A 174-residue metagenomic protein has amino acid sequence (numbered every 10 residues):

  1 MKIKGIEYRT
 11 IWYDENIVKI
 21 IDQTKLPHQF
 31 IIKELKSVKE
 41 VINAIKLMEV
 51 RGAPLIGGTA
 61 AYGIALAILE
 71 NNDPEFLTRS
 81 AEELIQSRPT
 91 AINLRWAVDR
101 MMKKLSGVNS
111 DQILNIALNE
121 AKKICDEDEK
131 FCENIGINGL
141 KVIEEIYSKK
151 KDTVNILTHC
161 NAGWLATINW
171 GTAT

Functional and structural regions predicted by a protein language model:
K2, R9-D111: Long amphipathic alpha-helical segments
K2-I17, I85-N155, H159, L165: C-terminal binding/interaction regions
P27-H28, G163-A166: Short, acidic Gly/Pro/Ser/Thr-rich loop/turn segments
L35, E129-E133, G171: Conserved phosphate-coordination/catalytic loops
I42, T78, I137-L140, E144 (+1 more regions): Amphipathic, non-transmembrane alpha-helical secondary structure
I64-A65, N161-G163: Conserved short loop/turn motifs at secondary-structure junctions
A166-T174: Glycine-rich phosphate/diphosphate-binding loop of Rossmann-like nucleotide-binding domains
